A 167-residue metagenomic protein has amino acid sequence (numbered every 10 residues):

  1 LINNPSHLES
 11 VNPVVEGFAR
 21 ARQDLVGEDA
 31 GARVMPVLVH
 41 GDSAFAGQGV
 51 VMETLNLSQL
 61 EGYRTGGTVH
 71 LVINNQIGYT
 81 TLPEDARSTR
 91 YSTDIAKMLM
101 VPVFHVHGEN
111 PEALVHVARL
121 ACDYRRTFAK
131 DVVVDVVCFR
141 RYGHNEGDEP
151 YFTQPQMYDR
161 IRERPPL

Functional and structural regions predicted by a protein language model:
L1-G108: Cofactor-binding active-site loop characterized by glycine-rich and histidine/acidic residues
H7-V11, G47, N110-L114, A118 (+1 more regions): Generic structural signal for well-ordered, non-membrane alpha-helical segments in soluble metabolic enzymes
Q23-G27, R64, Y124-D131, G143: Intrinsically disordered or highly flexible coil/loop and linker segments, enriched in small and charged/polar residues
V72-L82, V101-A121, G147-I161: Short beta-alpha connecting loops at secondary-structure transitions that line or flank enzyme active sites
T127-L167: Glycine/aspartate-rich loop-and-adjacent alpha/beta segment that forms the canonical ThDP
